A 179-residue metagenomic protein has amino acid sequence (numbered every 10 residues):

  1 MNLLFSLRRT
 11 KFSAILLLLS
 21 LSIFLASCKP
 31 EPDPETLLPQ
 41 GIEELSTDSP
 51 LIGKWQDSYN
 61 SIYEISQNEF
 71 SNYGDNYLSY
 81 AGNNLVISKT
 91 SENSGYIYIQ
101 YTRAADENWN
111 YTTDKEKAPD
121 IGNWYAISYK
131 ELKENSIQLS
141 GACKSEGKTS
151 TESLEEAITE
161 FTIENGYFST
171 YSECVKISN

Functional and structural regions predicted by a protein language model:
N2-I15: Bacterial N-terminal signal peptides that target proteins for export
N2-L3, S22-P50, N179: Bacterial Sec-dependent N-terminal signal peptides
A14-F24: Bacterial N-terminal signal peptides
T47-Y63: Tryptophan-anchored aromatic micro-motifs
S58-E64, N76-T162: Contiguous, well-ordered beta-strand patches that form the walls/edges of small beta-barrel/beta-sandwich domains
S169-N179: Short, low-complexity, Pro/Ser/Thr/Gly-rich segments in the mature regions of secreted, periplasmic
